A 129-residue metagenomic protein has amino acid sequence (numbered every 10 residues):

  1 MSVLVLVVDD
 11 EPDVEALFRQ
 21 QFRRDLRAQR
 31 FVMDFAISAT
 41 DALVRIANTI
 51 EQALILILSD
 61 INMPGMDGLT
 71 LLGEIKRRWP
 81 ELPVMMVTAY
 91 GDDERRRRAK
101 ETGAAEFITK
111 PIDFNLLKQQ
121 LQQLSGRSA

Functional and structural regions predicted by a protein language model:
P12-F35, R77: Two-component/phosphorelay signaling modules centered on CheY-like receiver
R19, F35-L56, R77: Acidic, metal-coordinating helix/loop segments flanking the phosphotransfer/catalytic sites of two-component signaling
V44-A47, L69-P80, E101: Short amphipathic alpha-helix used as the core "switch/output" element in two-component signaling
L58-D60: Active-site T/S-Asp motif of two-component receiver
M63: Receiver (REC) domain active-site loop signature in two-component systems and cognate sites in sensor histidine kinases
T70, G91-I108, L116-Q119: Alpha4 helix (beta4-alpha4-beta5 surface) of REC/receiver domains from two-component response regulators
D113, Q122: Receiver (REC) domain switch/active-site region of two-component response regulators
